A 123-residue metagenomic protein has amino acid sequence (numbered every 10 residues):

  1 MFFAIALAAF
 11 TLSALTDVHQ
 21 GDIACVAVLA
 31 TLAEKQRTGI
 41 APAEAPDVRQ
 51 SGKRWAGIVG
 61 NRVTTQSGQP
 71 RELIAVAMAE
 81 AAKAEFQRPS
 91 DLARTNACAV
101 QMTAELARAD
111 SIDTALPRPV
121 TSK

Functional and structural regions predicted by a protein language model:
M1-D17: Classic N-terminal secretory signal peptides
A6-L7, A30-T31, T103: Residue-level marker of positions within ordered structural domains that often coincide with functionally constrained
A9-F10, A30, R62, A93: Residue-level detector of solvent-exposed, low-hydrophobicity positions
L15-G68: Short N-proximal segments of mature Sec-exported proteins
D47-K123: Compact alpha-helical subdomains of small soluble proteins
